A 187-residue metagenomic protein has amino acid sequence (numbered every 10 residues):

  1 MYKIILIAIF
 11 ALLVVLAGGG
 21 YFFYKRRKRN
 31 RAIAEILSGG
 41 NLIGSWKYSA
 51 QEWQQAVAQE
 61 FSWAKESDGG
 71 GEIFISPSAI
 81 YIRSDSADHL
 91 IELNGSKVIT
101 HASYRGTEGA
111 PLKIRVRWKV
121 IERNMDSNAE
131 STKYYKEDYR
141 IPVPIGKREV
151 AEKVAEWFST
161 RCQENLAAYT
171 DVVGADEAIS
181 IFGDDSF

Functional and structural regions predicted by a protein language model:
Y2-I75: Anionic N-terminal interaction surfaces
I4-I7, S76-P77, T160-L166: Amphipathic repeat-derived elements
I9, L13-G19, S96, Y169 (+1 more regions): Low-complexity, intrinsically disordered/propeptide-like segments
G40, Q51, S78, S86 (+1 more regions): Intrinsic-disorder/low-complexity loop/linker signature
G44, S76-I82, R148-V150: N-terminal, helix-rich and Lys/Arg-enriched segments in bacterial and organellar proteins
W63-V120: Phosphoinositide-binding peripheral membrane targeting modules
K97-F187: Acidic, Ser/Thr- and proline-rich intrinsically disordered linker/docking segments of eukaryotic scaffolds
